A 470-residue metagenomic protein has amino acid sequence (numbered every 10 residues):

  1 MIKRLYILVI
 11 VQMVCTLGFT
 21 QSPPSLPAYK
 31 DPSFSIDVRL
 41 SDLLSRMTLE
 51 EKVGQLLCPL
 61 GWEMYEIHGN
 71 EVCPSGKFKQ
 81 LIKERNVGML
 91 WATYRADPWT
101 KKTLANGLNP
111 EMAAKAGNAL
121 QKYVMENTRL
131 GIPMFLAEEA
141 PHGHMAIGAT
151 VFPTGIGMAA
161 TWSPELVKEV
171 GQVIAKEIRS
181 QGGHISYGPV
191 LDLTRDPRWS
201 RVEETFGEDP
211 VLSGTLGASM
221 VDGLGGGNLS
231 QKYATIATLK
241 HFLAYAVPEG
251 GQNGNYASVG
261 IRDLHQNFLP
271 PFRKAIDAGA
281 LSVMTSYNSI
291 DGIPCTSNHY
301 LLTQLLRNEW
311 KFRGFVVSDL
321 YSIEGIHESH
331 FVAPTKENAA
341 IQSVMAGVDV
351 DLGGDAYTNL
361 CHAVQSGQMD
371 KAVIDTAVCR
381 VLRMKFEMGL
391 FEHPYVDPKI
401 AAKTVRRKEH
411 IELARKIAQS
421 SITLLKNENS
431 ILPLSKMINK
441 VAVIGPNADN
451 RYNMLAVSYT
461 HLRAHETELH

Functional and structural regions predicted by a protein language model:
M1-S25: Bacterial Sec-dependent N-terminal signal peptides
G18-R463: Glycoside hydrolase catalytic-domain context in secreted enzymes
A464-H470: A short, hydrophobic C-terminal helix/tail in secreted or cell-surface proteins
